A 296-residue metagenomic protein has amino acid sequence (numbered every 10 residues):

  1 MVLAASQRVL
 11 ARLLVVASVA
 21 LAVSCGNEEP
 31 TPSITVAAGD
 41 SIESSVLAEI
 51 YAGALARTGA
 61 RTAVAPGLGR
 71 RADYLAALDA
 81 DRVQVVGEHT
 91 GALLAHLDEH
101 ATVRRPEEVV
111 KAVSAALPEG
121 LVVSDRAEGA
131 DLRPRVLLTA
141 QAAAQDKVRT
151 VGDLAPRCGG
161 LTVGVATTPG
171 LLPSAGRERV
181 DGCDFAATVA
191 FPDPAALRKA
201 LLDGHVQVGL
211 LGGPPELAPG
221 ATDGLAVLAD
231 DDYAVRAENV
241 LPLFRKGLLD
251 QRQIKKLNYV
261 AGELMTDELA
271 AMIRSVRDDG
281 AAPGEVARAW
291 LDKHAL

Functional and structural regions predicted by a protein language model:
L21-S24: C-terminal motif of bacterial Sec signal peptides marking the signal peptidase cleavage site
T31-S44, A60-G67, G160-V165: Short, well-ordered beta-strand elements
I42, A63-A76, A187-K199: Short helix-initiation/N-cap motifs at beta->coil->alpha
Y51-T58, V151-V189: Ligand-binding cleft/hinge of the Venus flytrap
R70-R71, D81-L94, E108-V110, L138-Q141 (+3 more regions): Beta->alpha turn/N-cap motifs
T90-T102, E108-V113, A200-L228: A ligand-binding cleft/hinge motif common to bilobed small-molecule-binding domains
P106-V165, G262-T266: A conserved helix-loop-strand patch within extracytoplasmic ligand-binding domains of the periplasmic binding
P118-V123, A127-R135, P214, A218-A261: Periplasmic-binding protein-like
